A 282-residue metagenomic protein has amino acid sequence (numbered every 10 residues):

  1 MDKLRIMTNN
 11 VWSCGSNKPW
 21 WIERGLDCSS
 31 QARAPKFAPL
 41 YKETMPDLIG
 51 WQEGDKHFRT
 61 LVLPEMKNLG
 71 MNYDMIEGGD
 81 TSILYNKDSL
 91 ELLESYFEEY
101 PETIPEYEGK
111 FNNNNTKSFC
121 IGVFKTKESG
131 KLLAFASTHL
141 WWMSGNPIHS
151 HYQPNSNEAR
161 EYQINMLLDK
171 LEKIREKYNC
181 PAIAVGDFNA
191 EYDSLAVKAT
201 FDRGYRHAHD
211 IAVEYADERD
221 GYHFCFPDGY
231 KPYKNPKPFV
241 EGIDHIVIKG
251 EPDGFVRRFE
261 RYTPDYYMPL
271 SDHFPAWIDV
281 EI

Functional and structural regions predicted by a protein language model:
M1-E65, N165, I282: N-terminal, active-site-proximal structural segment of metallo-dependent hydrolase catalytic domains
L4, D47-L48, L133, P181-I183 (+1 more regions): Short, Asp-centered acidic motifs that coordinate Mg2+ and/or phosphate in catalytic or ligand-binding sites
T8-R33, Y100-N112, W141-A159: Acidic/histidine-rich helix-loop elements that form or flank divalent-metal/phosphate-binding sites at the catalytic
N10-V11, T138-L140, D187-F188, F274: Active-site metal-binding loops of divalent metal-dependent hydrolases
S13-S16, K56-T60, W142-N146, N189-V197 (+1 more regions): Active-site environment of divalent metal-dependent phosphoester hydrolases
L48-W142, E260: Structured beta-strand-rich core segments of catalytic domains in phosphoester-bond hydrolases
S118-T138, H149-A190, V197: His/acidic metal-ligating clusters that form di-metal
D169-I183, N189-I282: Metal-dependent phosphoester-hydrolase catalytic domains
